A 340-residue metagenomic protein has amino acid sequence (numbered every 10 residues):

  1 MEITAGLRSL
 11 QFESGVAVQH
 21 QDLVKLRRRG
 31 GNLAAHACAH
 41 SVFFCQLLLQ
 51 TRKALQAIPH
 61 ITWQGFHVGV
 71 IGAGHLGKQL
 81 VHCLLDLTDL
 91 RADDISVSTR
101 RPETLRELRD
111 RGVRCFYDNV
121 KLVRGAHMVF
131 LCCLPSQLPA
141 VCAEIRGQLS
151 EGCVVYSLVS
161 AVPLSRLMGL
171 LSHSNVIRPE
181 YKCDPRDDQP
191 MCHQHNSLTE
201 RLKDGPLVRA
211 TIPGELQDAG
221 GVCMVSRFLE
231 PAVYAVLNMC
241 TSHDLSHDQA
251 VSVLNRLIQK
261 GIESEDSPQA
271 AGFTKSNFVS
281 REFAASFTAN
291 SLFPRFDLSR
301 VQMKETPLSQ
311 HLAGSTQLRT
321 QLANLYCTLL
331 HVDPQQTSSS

Functional and structural regions predicted by a protein language model:
E2-E107, F116-Y117, K121, N238 (+2 more regions): NAD(P)+-binding Rossmann beta1-loop-alpha1 motif at the extreme N-terminus of oxidoreductases
L76-V81, L138-V141, S165: Short glycine/serine/threonine-rich phosphate/pyrophosphate-binding segments that cradle anionic phosphate groups
L84, T88, I145, L149 (+1 more regions): Active-site catalytic pocket residues across diverse enzymes, especially alpha/beta-hydrolases
A92, L149-V154, S172-S174: A short helix->loop->beta-strand "cap" motif at the edges of active sites that frequently abuts
R100-E103, D110-L158: Rossmann-like NAD(P)-binding element
S157-L237: Rossmann-fold dinucleotide-binding core
G214-C223, R227-L245, Q269-L298: N-terminal glycine-rich phosphate-binding loop for ADP-containing cofactors
R256-S340: Interdomain hinge/lid region at the active-site interface of Rossmann-like NAD(P)-dependent oxidoreductases
